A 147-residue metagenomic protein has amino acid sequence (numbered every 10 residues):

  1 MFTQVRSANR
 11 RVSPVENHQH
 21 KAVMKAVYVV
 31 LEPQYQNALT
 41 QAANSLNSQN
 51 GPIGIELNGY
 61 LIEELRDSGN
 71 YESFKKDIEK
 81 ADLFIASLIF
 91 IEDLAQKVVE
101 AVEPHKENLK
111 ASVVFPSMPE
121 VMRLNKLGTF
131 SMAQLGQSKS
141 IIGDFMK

Functional and structural regions predicted by a protein language model:
M1-K147: An N-terminal assembly and electron-transfer interface module characteristic of large anaerobic redox and radical
